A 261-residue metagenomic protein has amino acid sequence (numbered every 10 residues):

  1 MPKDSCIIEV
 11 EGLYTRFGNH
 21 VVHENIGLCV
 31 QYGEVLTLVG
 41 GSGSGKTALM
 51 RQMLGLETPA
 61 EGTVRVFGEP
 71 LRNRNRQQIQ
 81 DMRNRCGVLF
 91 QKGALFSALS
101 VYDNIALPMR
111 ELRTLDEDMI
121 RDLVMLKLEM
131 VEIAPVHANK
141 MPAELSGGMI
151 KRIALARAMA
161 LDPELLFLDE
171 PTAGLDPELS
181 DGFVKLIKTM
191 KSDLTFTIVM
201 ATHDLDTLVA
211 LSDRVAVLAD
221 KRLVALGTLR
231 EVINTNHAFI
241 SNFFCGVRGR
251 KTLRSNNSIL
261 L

Functional and structural regions predicted by a protein language model:
L54: Helix-to-loop junction immediately C-terminal to a conserved catalytic motif
D118-V136: Conserved ABC ATPase "signature" region
M141-L145, M149: Conserved ABC ATPase signature
D162: Conserved catalytic motifs of ABC-family nucleotide-binding domains
L166-D169: Catalytic Walker B motif of ABC-type/P-loop ATPase nucleotide-binding domains
